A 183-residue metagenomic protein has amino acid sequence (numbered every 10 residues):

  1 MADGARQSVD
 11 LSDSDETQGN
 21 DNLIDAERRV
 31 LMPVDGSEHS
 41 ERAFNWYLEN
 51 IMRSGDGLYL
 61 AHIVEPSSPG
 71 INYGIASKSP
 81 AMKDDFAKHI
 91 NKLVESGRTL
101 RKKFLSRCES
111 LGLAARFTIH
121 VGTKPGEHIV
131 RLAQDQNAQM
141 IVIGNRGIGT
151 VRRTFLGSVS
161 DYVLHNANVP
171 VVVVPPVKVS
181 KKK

Functional and structural regions predicted by a protein language model:
M1-A26, K103-I141, K178-K183: Structural beta-alpha unit
A2-D21, I63-T99, R131, V179-K183: Acidic, proline/glycine-rich short linear motifs
N20-D85, V94, R107-R116: Small/aliphatic-rich secondary-structure junction motif
V34-G36, G57, H62-S67, I119-V121 (+3 more regions): Residues that form ligand- and interface-recognition hot spots within folded domains
S40-A43, A133, S160, A167: Small-residue (primarily alanine) positions within well-ordered alpha-helices, especially packing/interaction faces
W46, S96-F104, H128: Short, solvent-exposed amphipathic alpha-helices that sit in or adjacent to ligand/effector-binding or catalytic
E49, Q134-D135, H165: Solvent-exposed polar/charged
E127, M140-N166, P176, S180-K183: Glycine-rich, Arg-bearing micro-motifs that act as flexible, cationic patches
